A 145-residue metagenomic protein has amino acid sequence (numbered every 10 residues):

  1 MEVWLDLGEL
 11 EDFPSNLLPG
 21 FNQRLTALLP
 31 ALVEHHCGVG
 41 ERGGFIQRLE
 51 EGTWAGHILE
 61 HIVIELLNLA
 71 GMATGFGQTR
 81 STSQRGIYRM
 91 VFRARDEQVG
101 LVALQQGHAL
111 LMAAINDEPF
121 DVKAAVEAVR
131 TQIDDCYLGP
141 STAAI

Functional and structural regions predicted by a protein language model:
M1-G71: His/Glu-rich zincin catalytic helix
D6-L10, A94-E97, D121: Poly-acidic low-complexity segments
G38, A114-G139: Acidic/histidine-enriched alpha-helical segments
E41-L49, D96-G100, V129-L138: Noncatalytic linker/hinge segments flanking ATPase motor cores
I58-I62, L66-N68, G107-A114, D135-I145: Scaffold signal of the M16-like zinc-metallopeptidase fold and its non-catalytic homologs
L67-M112: M16 family metallopeptidases and their MPP-like homologs
